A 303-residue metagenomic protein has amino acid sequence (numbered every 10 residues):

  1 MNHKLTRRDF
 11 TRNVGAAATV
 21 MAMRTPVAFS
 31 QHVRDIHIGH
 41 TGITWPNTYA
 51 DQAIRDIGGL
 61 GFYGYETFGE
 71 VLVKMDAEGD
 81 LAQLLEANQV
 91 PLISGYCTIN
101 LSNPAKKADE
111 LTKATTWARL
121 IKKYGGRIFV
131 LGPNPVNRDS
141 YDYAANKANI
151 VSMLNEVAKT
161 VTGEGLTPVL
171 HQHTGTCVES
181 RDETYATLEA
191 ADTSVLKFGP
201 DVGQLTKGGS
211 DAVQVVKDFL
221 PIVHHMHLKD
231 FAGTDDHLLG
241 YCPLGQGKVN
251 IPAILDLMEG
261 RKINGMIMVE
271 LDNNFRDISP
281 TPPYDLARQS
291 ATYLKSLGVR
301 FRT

Functional and structural regions predicted by a protein language model:
N2-I38, P46-G58, R181-L196, T206-T303: Histidine-acidic metal/acid-base catalytic patches
V14-M23, H32, P104-F198, K207: Active-site acidic/histidine proton-transfer and metal-coordination neighborhood in alpha/beta enzyme cores
Q31-V33, I54-G59, M75-S94, K113-G126 (+5 more regions): Acidic (Asp/Glu)-rich catalytic clusters
I36-T41, Y65-T67, L92-C97, F129-L131 (+4 more regions): Hydrophobic faces of well-ordered beta-strands that scaffold small-molecule active sites in alpha/beta enzyme cores
I43-A50, F68-E78, N100-E110, N137-Y141 (+4 more regions): Acidic-and-aromatic substrate-binding clefts and catalytic sites of carbohydrate-active enzymes
T44, Y49-Q52, N149, L154: Extended hydrophobic/aromatic-rich secondary-structure runs
P91-L101, A118-R127, K197-Q204, L255 (+1 more regions): Short, basic, helix/turn surface patches
